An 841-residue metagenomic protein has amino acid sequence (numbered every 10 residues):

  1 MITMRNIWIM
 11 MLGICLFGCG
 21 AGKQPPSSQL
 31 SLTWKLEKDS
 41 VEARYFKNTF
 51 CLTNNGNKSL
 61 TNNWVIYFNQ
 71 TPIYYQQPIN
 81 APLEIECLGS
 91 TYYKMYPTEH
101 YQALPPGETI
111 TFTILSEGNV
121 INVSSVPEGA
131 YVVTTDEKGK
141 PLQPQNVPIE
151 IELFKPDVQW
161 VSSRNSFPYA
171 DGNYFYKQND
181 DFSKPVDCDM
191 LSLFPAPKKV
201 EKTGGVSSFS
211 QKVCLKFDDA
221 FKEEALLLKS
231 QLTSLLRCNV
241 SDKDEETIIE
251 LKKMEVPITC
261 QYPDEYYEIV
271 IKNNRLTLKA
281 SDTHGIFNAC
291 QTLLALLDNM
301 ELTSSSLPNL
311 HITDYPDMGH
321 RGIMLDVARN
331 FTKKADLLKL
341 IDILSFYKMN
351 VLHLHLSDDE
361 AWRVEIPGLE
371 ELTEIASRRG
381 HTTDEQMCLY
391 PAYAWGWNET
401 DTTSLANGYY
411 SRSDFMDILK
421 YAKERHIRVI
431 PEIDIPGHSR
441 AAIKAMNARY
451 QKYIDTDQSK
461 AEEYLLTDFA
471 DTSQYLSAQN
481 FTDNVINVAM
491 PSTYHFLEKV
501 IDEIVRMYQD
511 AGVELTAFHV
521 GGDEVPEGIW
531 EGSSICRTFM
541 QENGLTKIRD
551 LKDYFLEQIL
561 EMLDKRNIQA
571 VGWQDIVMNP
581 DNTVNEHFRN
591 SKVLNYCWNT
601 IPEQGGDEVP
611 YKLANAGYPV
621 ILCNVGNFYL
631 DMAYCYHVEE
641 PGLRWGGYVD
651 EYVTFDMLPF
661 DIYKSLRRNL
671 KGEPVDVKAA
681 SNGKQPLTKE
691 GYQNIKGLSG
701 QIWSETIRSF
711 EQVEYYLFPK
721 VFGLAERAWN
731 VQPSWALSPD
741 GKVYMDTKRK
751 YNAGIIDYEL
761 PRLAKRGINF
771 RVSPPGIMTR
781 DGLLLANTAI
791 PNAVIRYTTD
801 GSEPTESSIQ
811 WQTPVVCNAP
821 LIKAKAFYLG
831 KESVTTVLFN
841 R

Functional and structural regions predicted by a protein language model:
K23-R44: Low-complexity, acidic Ser/Thr/Pro/Gly-rich terminal tails and inter-domain linkers that flank the onset of structured
Q24, Y131-P316, G572-P580, P761 (+3 more regions): Acidic, contiguous N-terminal accessory segments
K38, L52-K58, A489: Asparagine-centered strand-capping/turn motif at beta-strand->loop junctions
S40, K58-G89, E128-Y131: Short acidic, flexible loop segments centered on an aromatic residue
K216, L737, G741-R841: Short, compositionally stereotyped local motifs that mark structural "simplifiers"
D264-N484, M490-Q509, V513-A517, S699: Feature activates predominantly on carbohydrate-active enzymes
S477-K592, T600-G605, P610: Active-site neighborhood of glycoside hydrolase catalytic domains
Q569-V577, N582-L783: Flexible, acidic glycine-rich loops studded with aromatic residues
